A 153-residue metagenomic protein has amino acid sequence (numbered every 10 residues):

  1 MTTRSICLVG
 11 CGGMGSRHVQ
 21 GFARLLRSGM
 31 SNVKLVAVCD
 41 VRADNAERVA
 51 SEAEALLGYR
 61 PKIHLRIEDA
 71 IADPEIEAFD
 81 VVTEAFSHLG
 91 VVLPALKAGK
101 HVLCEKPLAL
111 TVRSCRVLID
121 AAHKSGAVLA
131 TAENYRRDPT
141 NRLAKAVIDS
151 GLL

Functional and structural regions predicted by a protein language model:
M1-L56: N-terminal Rossmann-like dinucleotide-binding module
R4, V33-L35, I76-F79, L153: Local beta-strand N-terminus motif with an aromatic residue
C11, V81, P107, A132-E133: Glycine- and other small-residue-rich loops at beta-strand/loop junctions that grip anionic moieties
M14, A85-F86, Y135: Short glycine-rich anion-binding loops that position phosphate/pyrophosphate groups of nucleotides and phosphorylated
H18, Y59-A121: Beta-loop-alpha module in the N-terminal Rossmann-like domain of NAD(P)-dependent dehydrogenases, especially those
G21-L25, V49-A53, P94, A98 (+3 more regions): Alpha-helical structural signal in soluble globular domains
S31, A55-K62, K124-V128: A short helix-to-beta-strand connector/capping loop
A109-L153: A contiguous active-site-proximal alpha/beta segment in oxidoreductase catalytic domains
